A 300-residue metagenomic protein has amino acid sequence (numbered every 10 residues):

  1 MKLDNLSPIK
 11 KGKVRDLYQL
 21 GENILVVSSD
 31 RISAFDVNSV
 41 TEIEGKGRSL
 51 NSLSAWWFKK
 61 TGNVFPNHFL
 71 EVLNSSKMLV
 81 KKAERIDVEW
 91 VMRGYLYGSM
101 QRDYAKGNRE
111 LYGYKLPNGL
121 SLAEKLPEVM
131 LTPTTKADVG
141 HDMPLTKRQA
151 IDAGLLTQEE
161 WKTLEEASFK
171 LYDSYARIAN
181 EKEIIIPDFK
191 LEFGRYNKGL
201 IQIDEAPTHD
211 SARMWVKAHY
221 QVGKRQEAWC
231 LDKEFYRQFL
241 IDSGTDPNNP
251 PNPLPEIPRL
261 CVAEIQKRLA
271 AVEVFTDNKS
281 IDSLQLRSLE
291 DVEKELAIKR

Functional and structural regions predicted by a protein language model:
M1-A137, P247-R300: Active-site loop/lid in soluble adenylation, ligation, and acyl-transfer enzymes
R48, S52, E159, T163-E166 (+4 more regions): Generic recognition of stable, solvent-exposed alpha-helical segments in well-folded globular domains
S76, A179-Y196: A short glycine-rich, hydrophobically flanked beta-strand micro-motif that places a catalytic Asp/Glu for divalent metal
L126-Q158: A short mid-domain helix/strand-loop element embedded in enzyme catalytic domains that forms or borders the active-site
T132-H141, D173-I185, A206-A212: Phosphate-binding core of ATP-grasp and ATP-grasp-like enzymes
L156-P187: A long amphipathic alpha-helix within ATP-dependent nucleotide-binding catalytic cores
L191-E234: Catalytic activation segment of kinase domains across protein kinase-like and atypical kinase folds
E227-P250: Short glycine/proline-rich, acidic loop/turn segments that cap or connect secondary-structure elements
